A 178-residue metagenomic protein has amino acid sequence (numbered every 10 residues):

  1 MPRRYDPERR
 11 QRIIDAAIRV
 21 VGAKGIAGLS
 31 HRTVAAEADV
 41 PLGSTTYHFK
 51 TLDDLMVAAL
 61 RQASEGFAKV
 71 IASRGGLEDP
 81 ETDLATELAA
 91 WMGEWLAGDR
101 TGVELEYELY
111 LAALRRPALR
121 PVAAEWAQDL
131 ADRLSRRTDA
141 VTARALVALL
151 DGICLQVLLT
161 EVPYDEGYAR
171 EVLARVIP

Functional and structural regions predicted by a protein language model:
M1-P7: N-terminal intrinsically disordered/low-complexity leader segments
R12, A16-A23, V70-S73, L109 (+1 more regions): Solvent-exposed, amphipathic alpha-helical segments
R12, R19-A58: Helix-turn-helix
R61-G66: Short, basic, alpha-helical segments at the C-terminal edge of helix-turn-helix-like DNA-binding modules
K69-V103, L146: Hydrophobic alpha-helical connector segments
A90-A123: Amphipathic alpha-helical segments used for helix-helix packing
L119-A124, R136-P178: Hydrophobic/aromatic-rich alpha-helical bundle segments in the mid-to-C-terminal region
